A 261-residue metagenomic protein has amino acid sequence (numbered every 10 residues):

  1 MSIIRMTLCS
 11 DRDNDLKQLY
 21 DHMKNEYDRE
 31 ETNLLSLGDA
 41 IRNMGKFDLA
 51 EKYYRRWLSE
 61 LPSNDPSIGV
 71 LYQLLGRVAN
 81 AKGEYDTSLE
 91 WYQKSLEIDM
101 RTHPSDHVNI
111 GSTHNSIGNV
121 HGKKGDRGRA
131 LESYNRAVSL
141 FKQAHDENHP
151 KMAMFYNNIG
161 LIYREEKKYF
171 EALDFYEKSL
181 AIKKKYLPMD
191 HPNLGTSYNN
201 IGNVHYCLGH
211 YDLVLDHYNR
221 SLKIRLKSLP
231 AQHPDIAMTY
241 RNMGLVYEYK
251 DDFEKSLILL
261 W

Functional and structural regions predicted by a protein language model:
K17-N33, L61-S67: TPR-adjacent "capping" and linker segments in tetratricopeptide-repeat scaffold/adaptor proteins
N25, S63, T102-S105, E147 (+2 more regions): Structural signature of alpha-solenoid helical repeat scaffolds
R29-E60, R77-G83: Alpha-helical segment of the N-proximal tetratricopeptide repeat
L35-N43, P66-A81, V108-K123, P150-E165 (+2 more regions): Conserved alpha-helical positions within TPR/SEL1-like repeat arrays
W57-S59, L96-R101, V138-Q143, L180-K185 (+1 more regions): Amphipathic alpha-helical segments of tetratricopeptide repeats
